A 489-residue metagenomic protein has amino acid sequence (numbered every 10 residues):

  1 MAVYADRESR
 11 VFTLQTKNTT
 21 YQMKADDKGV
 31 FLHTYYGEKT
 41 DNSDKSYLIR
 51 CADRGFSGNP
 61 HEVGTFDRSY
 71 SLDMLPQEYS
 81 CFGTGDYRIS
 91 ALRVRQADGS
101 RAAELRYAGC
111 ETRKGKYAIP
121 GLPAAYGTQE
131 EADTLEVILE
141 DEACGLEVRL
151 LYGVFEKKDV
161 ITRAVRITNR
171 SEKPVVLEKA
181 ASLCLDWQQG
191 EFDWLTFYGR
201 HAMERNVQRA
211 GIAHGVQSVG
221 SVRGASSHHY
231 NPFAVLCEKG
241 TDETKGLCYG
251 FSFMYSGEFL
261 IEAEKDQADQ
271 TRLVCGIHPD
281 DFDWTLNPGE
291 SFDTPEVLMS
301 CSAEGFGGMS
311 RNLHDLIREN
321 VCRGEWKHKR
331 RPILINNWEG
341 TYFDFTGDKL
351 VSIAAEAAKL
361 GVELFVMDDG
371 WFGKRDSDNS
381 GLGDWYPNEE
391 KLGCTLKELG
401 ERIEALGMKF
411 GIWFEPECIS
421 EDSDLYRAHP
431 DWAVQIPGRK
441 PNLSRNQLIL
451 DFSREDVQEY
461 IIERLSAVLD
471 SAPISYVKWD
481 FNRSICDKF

Functional and structural regions predicted by a protein language model:
M1-F12, Q270-N287: Short acidic, Pro/Gly- and aromatic-enriched capping/linker segments at domain boundaries
A5, R10-T13, K17, Y21 (+2 more regions): Polysaccharide-binding surfaces and accessory modules of carbohydrate-active proteins
N18, V165, G289, I335 (+4 more regions): Conserved, mostly hydrophobic/aromatic
V94-R95, A102-G109, W284-A303: Short Pro-Gly-centered flexible turn/kink motifs
F155, S300-P332: Terminal connector regions
P332, E339-F343, P416-S471, I485: Active-site-adjacent "subsite" loops/lids of carbohydrate-active enzymes
N337, T341-R427, E459-E463: Aromatic- and glycine-enriched glycan-recognition loops and surfaces that form the carbohydrate-binding subsites
G361-W371, Y460-F489: Active-site groove signature of glycoside hydrolases
